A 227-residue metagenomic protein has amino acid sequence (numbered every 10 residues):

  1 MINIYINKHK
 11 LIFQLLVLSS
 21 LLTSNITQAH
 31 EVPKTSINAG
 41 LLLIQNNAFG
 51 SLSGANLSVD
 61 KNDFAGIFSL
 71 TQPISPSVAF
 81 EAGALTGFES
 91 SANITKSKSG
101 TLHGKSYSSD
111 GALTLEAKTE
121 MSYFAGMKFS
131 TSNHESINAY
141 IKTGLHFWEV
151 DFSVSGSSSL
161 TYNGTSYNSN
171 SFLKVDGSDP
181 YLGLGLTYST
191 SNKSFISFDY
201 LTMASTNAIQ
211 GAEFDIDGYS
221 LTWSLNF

Functional and structural regions predicted by a protein language model:
M1-K34: Cleavable N-terminal export/targeting peptides
T27-Q72, F80, F147: Short glycine/proline- and aromatic-enriched beta-strand/turn motifs that initiate or cap beta-hairpins
H30, Q72, P76, T86 (+4 more regions): Residue-level signature of outer-membrane beta-barrel architecture
T35, F64-F68, M121-A125, P180-L184 (+1 more regions): Hydrophobic, lipid-facing positions within transmembrane beta-strands of outer-membrane proteins
I37, S77-A82, E135-A139, Y188 (+1 more regions): Repeated loop/turn-to-beta-strand initiation elements of outer-membrane beta-barrel proteins
I37-L43, A82-T86, I141-F147, F198-T202: Transmembrane beta-barrel strands of outer-membrane/channel proteins
Q45-D63, L85-S122, W148-G177, S205-I216: Extracellular/periplasm-exposed beta-strand and loop segments of Gram-negative cell-envelope proteins, dominated by
Y188, D215-F227: Outer-membrane beta-barrel "beta-signal"
